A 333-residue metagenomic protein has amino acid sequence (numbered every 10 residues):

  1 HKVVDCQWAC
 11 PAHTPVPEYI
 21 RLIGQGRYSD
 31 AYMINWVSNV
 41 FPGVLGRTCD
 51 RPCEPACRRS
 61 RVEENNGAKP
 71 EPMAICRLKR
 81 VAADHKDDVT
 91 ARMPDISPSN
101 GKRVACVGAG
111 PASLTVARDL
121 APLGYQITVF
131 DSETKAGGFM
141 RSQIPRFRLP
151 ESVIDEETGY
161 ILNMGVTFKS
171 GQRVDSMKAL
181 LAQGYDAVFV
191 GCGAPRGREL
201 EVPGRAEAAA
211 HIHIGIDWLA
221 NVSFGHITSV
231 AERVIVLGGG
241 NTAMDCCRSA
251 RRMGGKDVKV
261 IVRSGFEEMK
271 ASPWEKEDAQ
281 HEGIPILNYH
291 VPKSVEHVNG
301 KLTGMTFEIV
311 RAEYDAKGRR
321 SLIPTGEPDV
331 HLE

Functional and structural regions predicted by a protein language model:
H1-D5, S29-P52: Immediate flanking context of iron-sulfur cluster ligation sites
V16-V40, D257, R311-A316: Short, charged low-complexity linear segments at domain edges
Y19, P42-G46, D50-V107, P122-L123 (+5 more regions): FAD-binding core/adjacent interface of flavoenzyme oxidoreductases
V40, G110-P111, K135, G240-T242: Residue-level detector of alpha-helix initiation sites
R103-T128, A243-R251: N-terminal Rossmann-like FAD-binding beta1-loop-alpha1 element of flavoenzymes
Y125-R141, V258-E267: Glycine-rich FAD pyrophosphate-binding loop
P150-E199, H211-V230, R252-E333: A Rossmann-like FAD-binding core segment of flavoenzymes
V230-V258: Predominantly flavin-linked oxidoreductase catalytic cores and closely associated redox partners
